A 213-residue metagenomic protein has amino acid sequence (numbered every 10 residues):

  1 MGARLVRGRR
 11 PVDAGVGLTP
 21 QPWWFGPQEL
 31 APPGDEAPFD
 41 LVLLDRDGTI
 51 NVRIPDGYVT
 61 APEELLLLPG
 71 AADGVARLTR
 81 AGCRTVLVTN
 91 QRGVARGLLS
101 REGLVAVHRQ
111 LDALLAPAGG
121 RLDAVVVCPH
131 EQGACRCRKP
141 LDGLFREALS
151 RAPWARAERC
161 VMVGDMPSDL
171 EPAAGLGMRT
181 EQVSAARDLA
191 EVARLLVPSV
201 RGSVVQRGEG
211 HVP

Functional and structural regions predicted by a protein language model:
G2-D40, R101-D123, Q132-M162, M166-P213: Asp-based, Mg2+/Mn2+-dependent phosphohydrolase catalytic module
V6-R84: Active-site neighborhood of HAD-like aspartate-dependent phosphohydrolases
L44-R46, T89, V163-D165: Active-site flanking residues adjacent to catalytic metal/cofactor-binding acidic residues
T49, V94, L98, D165: Gly/Ser/Thr-rich helix-start
N51-R53, R96, E171: Conserved protein kinase catalytic core
P55, N90-Q91, A185: Active-site loop/turn elements of alpha/beta-hydrolase fold enzymes, especially the short glycine-/histidine-rich
A71, V75-H108, R121-G133: Substrate-recognition element of Asp-dependent hydrolases with the DxDx(T/V) motif
